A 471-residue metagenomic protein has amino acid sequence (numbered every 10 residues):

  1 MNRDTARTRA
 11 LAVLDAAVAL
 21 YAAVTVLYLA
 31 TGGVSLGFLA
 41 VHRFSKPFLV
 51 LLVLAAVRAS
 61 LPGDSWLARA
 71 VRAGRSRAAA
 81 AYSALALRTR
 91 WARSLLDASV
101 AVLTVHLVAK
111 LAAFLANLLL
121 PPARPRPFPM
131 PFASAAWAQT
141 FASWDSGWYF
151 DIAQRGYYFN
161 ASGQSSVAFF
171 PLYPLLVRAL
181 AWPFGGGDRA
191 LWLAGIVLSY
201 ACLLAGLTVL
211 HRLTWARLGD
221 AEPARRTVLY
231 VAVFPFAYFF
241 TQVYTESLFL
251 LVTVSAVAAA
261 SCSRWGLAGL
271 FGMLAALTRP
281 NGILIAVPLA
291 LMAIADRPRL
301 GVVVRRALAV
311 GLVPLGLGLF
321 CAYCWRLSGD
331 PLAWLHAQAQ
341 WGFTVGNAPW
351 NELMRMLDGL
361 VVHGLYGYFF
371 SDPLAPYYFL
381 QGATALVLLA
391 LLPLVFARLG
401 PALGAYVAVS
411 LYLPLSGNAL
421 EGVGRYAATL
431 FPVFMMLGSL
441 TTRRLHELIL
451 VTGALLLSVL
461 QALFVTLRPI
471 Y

Functional and structural regions predicted by a protein language model:
R3, L218, A256-L267, I294-R297 (+1 more regions): Membrane-interface transmembrane helices that cradle and orient dolichyl/undecaprenyl
V108-R126, F141, V167, L274 (+2 more regions): Membrane-lumen/periplasm interface segments of specific transmembrane helices in polyprenyl phosphate-linked
T140-F159, G163-G186, M356-L360, P414: Short hydrophobic/aromatic helix or loop-helix immediately within or flanking a transmembrane segment in polytopic
Q164-P171, L175, G185-T208, S371-G382: Loop-to-helix entry region of an early transmembrane alpha helix in multi-pass inner-membrane enzymes
A179, A194-R217, V387-P393: Transmembrane-helix motifs of polytopic, lipid-linked glycan transferases
R189-L193, L210-V233, L251, L267 (+1 more regions): Transmembrane-helix signature of polytopic, membrane-embedded enzymes that assemble or transfer cell-envelope glycans
A232, F236-F239, T253-A258, G266-M292 (+2 more regions): Membrane-interface alpha helices of multi-pass inner-membrane proteins
T241-L248, V423: Short acidic/glycine- and proline-prone juxtamembrane loop motifs at membrane-interface regions of multi-pass membrane
